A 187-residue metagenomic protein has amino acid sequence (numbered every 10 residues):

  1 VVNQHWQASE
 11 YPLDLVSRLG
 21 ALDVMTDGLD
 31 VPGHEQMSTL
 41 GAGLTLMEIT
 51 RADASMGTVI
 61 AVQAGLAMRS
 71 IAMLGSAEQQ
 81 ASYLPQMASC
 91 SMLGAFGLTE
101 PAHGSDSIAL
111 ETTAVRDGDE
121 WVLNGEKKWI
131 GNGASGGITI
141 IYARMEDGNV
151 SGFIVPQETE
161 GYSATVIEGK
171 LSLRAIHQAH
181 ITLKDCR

Functional and structural regions predicted by a protein language model:
V1-A61, A81-S89: Amphipathic, small/basic residue-rich leader segments at the start of a protein or domain
T58-E78, G104: N-terminal glycine-rich flavin-associated loop
C90-L98: A short, Trp-centered hydrophobic/proline-enriched beta-strand micro-motif
A102-S105, W129-N132, R144, K170-H177: Short Gly/Pro-enriched turn/cap motifs at secondary-structure boundaries
A109, E158-C186: Flexible, small-/acidic-enriched active-site or ligand-binding loops
T112-V115: A structural signal for short hydrophobic beta-strand segments in well-ordered beta-sheet cores
N124-A164: A short core secondary-structure module
